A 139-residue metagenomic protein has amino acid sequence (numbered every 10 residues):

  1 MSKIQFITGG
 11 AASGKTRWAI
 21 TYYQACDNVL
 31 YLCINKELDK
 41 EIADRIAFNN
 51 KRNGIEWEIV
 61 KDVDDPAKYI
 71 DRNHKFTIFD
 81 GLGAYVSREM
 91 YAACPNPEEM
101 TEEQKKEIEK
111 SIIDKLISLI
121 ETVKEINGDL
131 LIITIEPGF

Functional and structural regions predicted by a protein language model:
S2-D71: Conserved P-loop
K3-I7, V29, K75-D80, A84 (+1 more regions): Generic beta-sheet signal
G9-G10, G14, G54, G81-G83 (+2 more regions): Residue-identity detector for glycine
K36-D39, G83-Y85, P137-F139: Conserved nucleotide-binding/hydrolysis micro-motifs of P-loop NTPases
A47, T77, P95-P97: Generic alpha-helical propensity signal that fires on short helical segments and nearby coil/disordered stretches
N49, I78, I135: Residue-level signal for inorganic ion chemistry
N53-A93, K105-D114: Portal/gating segments that form or line small-molecule/metal binding sites
R88-F139: Replace "adjacent to P-loop NTPase cores in ATP/GTP-dependent enzymes" with "adjacent to NTP-binding cores
